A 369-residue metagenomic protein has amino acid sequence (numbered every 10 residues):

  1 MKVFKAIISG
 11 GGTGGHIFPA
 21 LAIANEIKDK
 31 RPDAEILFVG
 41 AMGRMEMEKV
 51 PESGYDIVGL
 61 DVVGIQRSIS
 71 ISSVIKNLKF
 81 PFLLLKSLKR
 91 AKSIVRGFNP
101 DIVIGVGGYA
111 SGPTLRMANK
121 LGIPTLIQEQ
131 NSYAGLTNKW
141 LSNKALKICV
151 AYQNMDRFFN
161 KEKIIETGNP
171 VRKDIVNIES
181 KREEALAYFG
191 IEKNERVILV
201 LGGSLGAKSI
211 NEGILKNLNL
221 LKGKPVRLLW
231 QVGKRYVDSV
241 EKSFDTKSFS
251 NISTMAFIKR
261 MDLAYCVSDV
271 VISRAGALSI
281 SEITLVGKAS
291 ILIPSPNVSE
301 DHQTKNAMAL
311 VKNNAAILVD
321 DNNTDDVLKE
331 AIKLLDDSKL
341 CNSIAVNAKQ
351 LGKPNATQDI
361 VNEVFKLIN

Functional and structural regions predicted by a protein language model:
V3-T13, D29, D33-L83, K234-Y236 (+1 more regions): Conserved nucleotide-sugar phosphate-binding/catalytic loop shared by glycosyltransferases and other
K5-I8, M45, D56, N119-R182 (+1 more regions): Active-site-proximal region of nucleotide-activated glycan assembly enzymes, centered on histidine/acidic-rich loops
S53, S180-A187, I191-V271, T304-A307 (+2 more regions): Donor-nucleotide binding loops and adjacent catalytic segments primarily of GT-B fold Leloir glycosyltransferases
K89-V103, A110-L126, K139-N143: Glycosyltransferases and closely related glycan-assembly transferases that use nucleotide-activated donors
P100-I102, C266-S281, K288: Acidic donor-binding loop of glycosyltransferase active sites
A187, L340-P354: A short, well-ordered alpha-helix in the C-terminal region of glycosyltransferases
S273, A289-E300: Short hydrophobic beta-strand element within catalytic cores of glycosyltransferases and related nucleotide-activated
P354-N369: C-terminal alpha-helical cap of glycosyltransferases
